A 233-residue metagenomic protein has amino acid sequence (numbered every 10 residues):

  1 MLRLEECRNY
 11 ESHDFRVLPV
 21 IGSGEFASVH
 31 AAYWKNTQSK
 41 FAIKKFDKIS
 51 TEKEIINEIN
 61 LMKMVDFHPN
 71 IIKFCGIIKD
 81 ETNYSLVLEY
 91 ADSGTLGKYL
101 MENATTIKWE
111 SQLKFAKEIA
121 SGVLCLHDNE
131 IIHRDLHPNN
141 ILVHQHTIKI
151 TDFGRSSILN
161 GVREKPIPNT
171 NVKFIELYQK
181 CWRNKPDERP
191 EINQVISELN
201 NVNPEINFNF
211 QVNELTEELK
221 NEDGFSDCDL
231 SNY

Functional and structural regions predicted by a protein language model:
L18-V29: Protein kinase glycine-rich loop
S28-K48: Glycine-rich ATP phosphate-binding loop
D47-I72: The N-lobe alphaC helix and its flanking beta3-alphaC-beta4 segment of protein kinase-like domains, centered on
K73-Y84: Short beta-strand micro-motifs within the conserved protein kinase catalytic domain, predominantly in the N-lobe
T82-T95: Conserved short submotifs of the Hanks-type protein kinase catalytic core that shape the nucleotide-binding pocket
E102-K114: Activation segment of protein kinase catalytic domains, centered on the conserved DFG
H127-V143: Catalytic-loop of the protein kinase fold
W182-Q194: A conserved short helix/loop substructure at the end of the activation segment of eukaryotic-like protein kinase domains
